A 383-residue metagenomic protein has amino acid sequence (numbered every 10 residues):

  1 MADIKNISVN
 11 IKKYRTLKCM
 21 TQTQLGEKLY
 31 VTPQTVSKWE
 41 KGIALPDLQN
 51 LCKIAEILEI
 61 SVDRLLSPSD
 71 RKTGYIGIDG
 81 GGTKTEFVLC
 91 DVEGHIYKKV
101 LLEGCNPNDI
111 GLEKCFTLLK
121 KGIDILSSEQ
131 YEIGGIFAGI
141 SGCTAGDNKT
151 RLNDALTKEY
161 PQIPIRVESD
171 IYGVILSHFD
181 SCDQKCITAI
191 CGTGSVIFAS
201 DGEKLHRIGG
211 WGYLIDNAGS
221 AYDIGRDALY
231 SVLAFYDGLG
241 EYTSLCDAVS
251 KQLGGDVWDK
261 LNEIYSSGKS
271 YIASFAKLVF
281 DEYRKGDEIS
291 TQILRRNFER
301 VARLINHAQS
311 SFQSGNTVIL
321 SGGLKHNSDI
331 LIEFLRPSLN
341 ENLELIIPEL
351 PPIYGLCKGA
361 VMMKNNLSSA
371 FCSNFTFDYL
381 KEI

Functional and structural regions predicted by a protein language model:
M1-L17: A short, Lys/Arg-rich alpha-helix, primarily the initiator
T16, E27, E56: Alpha-helical residues within the helix-turn-helix
C19-K38: Short alpha-helical DNA-recognition segment
Q49-R64: DNA major-groove recognition helix of helix-turn-helix/homeodomain DNA-binding modules
D70, I163-T188, K204: Conserved phosphate-binding catalytic cores of ATP/NTP-utilizing and phosphoryl-transfer enzymes
K72-G135, H178-I187, L229-I383: ATP-binding/phosphotransfer module of carbohydrate and carboxylate kinases, centering on a glycine-rich
D124-V167, H178-D180, Y265: Short beta-strand-loop/turn "lid" adjacent to the catalytic site in phosphate-handling enzymes
C182-G240: Glycine-rich phosphate-binding loop of actin/hexokinase-like ATP-binding domains
